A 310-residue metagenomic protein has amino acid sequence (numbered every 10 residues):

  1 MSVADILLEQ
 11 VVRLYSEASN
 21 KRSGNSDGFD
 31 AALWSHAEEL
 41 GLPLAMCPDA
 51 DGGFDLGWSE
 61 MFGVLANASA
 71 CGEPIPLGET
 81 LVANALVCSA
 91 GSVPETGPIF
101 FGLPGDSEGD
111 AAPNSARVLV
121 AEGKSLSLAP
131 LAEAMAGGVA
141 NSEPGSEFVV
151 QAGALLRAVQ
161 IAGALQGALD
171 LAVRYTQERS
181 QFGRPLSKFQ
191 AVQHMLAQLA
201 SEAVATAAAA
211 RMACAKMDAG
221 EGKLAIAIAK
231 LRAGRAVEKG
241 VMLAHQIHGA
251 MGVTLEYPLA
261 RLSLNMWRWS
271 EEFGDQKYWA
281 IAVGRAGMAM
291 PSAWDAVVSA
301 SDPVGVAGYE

Functional and structural regions predicted by a protein language model:
M1-C71, A154-E310: Alpha-helical interface subdomain recognition
G72-D170, R174, A293-E310: FAD-binding core of flavoproteins
